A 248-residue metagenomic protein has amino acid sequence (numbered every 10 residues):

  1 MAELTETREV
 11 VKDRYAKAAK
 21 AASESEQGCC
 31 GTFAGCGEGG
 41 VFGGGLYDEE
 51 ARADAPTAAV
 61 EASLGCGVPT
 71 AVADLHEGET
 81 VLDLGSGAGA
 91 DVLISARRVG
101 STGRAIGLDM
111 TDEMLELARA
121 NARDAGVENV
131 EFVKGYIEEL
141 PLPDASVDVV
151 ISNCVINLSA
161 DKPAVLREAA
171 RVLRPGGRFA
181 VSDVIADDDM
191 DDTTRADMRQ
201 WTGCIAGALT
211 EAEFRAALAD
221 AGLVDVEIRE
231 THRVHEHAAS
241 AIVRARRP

Functional and structural regions predicted by a protein language model:
A34-T80, I94, R98: Conserved alpha-helix/loop element of class I SAM-dependent methyltransferases that forms part of the SAM/SAH-binding
E77, E138-V149: A short acidic, Gly/Pro-enriched loop at the edge of an enzyme's catalytic core that lines a small-molecule cofactor
T111-E113: Conserved SAM/SAH-binding beta-strand->alpha-helix loop
G126-E138: Conserved SAM-binding strand-loop segment of SAM-dependent methyltransferases
P163-R178: A short glycine-rich, Lys/Arg-flanked "PGG" loop and its adjoining helix->strand segment in the class I
A186-I205: Short, glycine-/aromatic-enriched active-site segment of Class I SAM-dependent methyltransferases
A206-A221: Short alpha-helix
A221-P248: Core SAM-dependent methyltransferase catalytic element
